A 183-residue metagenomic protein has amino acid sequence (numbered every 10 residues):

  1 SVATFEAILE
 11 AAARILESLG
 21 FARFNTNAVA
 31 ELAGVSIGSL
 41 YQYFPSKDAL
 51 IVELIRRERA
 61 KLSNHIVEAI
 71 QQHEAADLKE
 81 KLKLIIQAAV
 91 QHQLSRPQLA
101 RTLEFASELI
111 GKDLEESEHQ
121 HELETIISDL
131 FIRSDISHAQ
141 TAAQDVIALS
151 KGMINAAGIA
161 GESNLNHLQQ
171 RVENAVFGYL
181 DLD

Functional and structural regions predicted by a protein language model:
S1-A12, V29, L54-I66: Generic hydrophobic, amphipathic alpha-helix propensity
F5, T26, D48, V52 (+5 more regions): Short, structured helix-loop boundary elements
A7, A11, I15-A49: Helix-turn-helix
I8-L16, E58, L62, A89 (+2 more regions): Short hydrophobic clusters on alpha-helical segments that form packing/core surfaces in small helical domains
L40, P45-K81: Hydrophobic, well-structured mid-protein blocks that either form specific transmembrane helices
A60-V67, E80-S95, L109-S134, T141-Q144 (+2 more regions): Amphipathic alpha-helical packing segments from all-alpha helical-bundle domains
S95, D129, I147-N166, F177-D183: Amphipathic C-terminal alpha-helical segment
A100-L103: Short, hydrophobic secondary-structure boundary micro-motifs
